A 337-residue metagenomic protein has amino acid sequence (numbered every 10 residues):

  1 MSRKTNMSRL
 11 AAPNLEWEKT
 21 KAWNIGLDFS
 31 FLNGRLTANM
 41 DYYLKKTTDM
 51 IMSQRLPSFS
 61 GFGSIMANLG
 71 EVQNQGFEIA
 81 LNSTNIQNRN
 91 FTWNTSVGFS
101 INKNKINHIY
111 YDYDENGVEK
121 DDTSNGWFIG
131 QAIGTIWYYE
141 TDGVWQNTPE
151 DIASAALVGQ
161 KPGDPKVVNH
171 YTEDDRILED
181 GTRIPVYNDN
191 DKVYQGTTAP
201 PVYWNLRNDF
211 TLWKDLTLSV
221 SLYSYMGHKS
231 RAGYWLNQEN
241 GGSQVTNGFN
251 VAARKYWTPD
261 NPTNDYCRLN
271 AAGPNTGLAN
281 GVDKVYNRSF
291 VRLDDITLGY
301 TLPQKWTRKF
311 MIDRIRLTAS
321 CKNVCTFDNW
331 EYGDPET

Functional and structural regions predicted by a protein language model:
M1-K19, T37, D41-V72, Y110 (+2 more regions): Solvent-exposed loop/turn elements at secondary-structure boundaries
A11, K21-L27, Q75-L81, V202-N208 (+1 more regions): Hydrophobic, lipid-facing positions within transmembrane beta-strands of outer-membrane proteins
I25, L36-A38, W93-T95, L206 (+3 more regions): Transmembrane beta-strands of outer-membrane beta-barrel proteins
G34-A38, F77, N88-R89, D215-L218 (+1 more regions): Repeated loop/turn-to-beta-strand initiation elements of outer-membrane beta-barrel proteins
Y42-T48, S83-N85, F99-K105, L222-H228 (+3 more regions): Transmembrane beta-strands of outer-membrane beta-barrel pores
M50-Q54, S58, I101-D121, N125 (+2 more regions): Outer-membrane beta-barrel and related beta-rich outer-membrane complex signature in Gram-negative bacteria
A67, T84-T197, N329: Conserved small-residue
Y225-L317, C321-K322: Extracytoplasmic gating/loop element in the C-terminal half of outer-membrane beta-barrel translocons and assembly
